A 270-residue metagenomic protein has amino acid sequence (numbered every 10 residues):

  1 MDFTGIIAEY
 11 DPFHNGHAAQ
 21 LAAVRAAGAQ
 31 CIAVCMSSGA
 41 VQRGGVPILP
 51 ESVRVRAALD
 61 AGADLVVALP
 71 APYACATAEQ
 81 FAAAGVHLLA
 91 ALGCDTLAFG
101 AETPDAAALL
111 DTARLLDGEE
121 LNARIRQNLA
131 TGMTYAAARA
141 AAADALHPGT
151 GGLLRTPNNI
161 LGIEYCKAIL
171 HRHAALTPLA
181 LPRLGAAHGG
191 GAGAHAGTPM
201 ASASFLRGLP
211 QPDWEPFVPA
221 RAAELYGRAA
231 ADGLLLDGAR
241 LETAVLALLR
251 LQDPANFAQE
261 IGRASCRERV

Functional and structural regions predicted by a protein language model:
M1-R54: N-terminal catalytic cores of NTP/NDP-binding nucleotidyl/phosphoryl-transfer enzymes
G5-I7, C35-M36, V67-L69, L179-L181: Short beta-strands and strand-loop turn motifs
I7-A8, V41-Q42, A58, P72-Y73 (+1 more regions): Short, contiguous strand/loop micro-motifs
R25, L59, V86-A90: Non-catalytic positions within long, well-ordered alpha-helices that form the structural scaffold/packing of enzyme
A29-Q30, A63, C94: Short, high-confidence coil segments that cap the C-terminus of an alpha-helix and link into the following beta-strand
V55-P70: A glycine-rich helix N-cap at a beta->alpha junction
L69-V270: Active-site cores that bind ATP or allylic diphosphates and position pyrophosphate for catalysis
